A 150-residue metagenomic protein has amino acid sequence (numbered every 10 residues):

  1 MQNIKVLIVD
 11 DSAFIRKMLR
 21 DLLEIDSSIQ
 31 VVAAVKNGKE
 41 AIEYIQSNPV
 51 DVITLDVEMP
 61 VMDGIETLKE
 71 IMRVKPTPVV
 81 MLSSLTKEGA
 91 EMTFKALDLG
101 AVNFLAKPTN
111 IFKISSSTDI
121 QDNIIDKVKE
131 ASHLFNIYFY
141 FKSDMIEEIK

Functional and structural regions predicted by a protein language model:
M1-K150: Strand-loop microenvironment adjacent to phosphate/nucleotide-handling motifs in alpha/beta enzyme folds
